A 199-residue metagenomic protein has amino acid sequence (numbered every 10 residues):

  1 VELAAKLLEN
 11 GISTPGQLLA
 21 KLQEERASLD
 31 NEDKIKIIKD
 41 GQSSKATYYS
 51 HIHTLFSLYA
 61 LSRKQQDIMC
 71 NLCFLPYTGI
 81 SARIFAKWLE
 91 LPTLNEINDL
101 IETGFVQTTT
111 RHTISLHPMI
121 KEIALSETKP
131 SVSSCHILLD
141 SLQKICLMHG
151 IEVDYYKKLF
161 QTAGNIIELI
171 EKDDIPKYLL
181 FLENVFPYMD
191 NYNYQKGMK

Functional and structural regions predicted by a protein language model:
E2: Classical protein tyrosine phosphatase
A5-E9, A27, H53-T128, C135-D140: C-terminal boundary/linker of central alpha/beta nucleotide-binding cores
L7-Q65: Loop-to-helix "switch" segment enriched in basic and acidic residues adjacent to catalytic/ligand pockets
G16, S131-S134: Cytochrome P450 catalytic domain signature, combining two hallmark sequence patches
E24-K34, N98, Q143-H149, N184-P187: Short, mixed-charge aromatic SLiMs
S44-H51, P92, S134, Y155-L159: Soluble or luminal CAZymes and related metallo-dependent hydrolases
C135-M198: Extended alpha-helical scaffolding segments used for macromolecular assembly and cargo binding
